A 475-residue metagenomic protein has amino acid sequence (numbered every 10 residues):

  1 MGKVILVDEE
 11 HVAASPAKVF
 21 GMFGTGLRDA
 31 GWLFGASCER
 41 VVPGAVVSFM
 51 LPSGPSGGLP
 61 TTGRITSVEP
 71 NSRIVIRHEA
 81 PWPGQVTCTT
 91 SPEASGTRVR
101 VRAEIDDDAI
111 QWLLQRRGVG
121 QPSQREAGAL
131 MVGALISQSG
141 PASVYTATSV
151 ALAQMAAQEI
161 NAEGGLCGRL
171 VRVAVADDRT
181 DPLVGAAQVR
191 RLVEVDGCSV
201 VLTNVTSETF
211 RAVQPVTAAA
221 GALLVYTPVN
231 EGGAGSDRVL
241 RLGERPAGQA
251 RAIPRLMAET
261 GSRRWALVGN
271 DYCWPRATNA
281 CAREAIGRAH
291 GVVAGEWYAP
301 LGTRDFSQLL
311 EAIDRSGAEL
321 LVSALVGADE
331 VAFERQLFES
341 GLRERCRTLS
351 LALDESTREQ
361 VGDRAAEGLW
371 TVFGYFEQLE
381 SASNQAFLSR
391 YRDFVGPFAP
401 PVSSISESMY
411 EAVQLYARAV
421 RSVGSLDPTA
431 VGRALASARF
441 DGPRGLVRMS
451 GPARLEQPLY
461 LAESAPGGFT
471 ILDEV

Functional and structural regions predicted by a protein language model:
M1-E39: Hydrophobic ligand-binding cavity/cleft-lining segments
K3-E9, V46, P60, R73 (+3 more regions): Intrinsic-disorder/low-complexity, polar/charged segments enriched in Ser/Thr/Lys/Arg/Asp/Glu/Gln
E9, R64, Q85-T89, Y460-L461: Short, surface-exposed charged micro-motifs
A13-A17, T66-N71, T89-R98: A short, structured loop/turn motif at beta-sheet edges
R28-Q85: Glycine-rich portal/gate segments that line the openings of hydrophobic small-molecule binding cavities
P43, V68-P70, E93-S95, E126 (+1 more regions): Structural motif
V75-P122: Beta-strand/loop substructures that line and gate deep hydrophobic ligand-binding cavities in soluble
S123-V475: Extracytosolic ligand-binding ectodomains
